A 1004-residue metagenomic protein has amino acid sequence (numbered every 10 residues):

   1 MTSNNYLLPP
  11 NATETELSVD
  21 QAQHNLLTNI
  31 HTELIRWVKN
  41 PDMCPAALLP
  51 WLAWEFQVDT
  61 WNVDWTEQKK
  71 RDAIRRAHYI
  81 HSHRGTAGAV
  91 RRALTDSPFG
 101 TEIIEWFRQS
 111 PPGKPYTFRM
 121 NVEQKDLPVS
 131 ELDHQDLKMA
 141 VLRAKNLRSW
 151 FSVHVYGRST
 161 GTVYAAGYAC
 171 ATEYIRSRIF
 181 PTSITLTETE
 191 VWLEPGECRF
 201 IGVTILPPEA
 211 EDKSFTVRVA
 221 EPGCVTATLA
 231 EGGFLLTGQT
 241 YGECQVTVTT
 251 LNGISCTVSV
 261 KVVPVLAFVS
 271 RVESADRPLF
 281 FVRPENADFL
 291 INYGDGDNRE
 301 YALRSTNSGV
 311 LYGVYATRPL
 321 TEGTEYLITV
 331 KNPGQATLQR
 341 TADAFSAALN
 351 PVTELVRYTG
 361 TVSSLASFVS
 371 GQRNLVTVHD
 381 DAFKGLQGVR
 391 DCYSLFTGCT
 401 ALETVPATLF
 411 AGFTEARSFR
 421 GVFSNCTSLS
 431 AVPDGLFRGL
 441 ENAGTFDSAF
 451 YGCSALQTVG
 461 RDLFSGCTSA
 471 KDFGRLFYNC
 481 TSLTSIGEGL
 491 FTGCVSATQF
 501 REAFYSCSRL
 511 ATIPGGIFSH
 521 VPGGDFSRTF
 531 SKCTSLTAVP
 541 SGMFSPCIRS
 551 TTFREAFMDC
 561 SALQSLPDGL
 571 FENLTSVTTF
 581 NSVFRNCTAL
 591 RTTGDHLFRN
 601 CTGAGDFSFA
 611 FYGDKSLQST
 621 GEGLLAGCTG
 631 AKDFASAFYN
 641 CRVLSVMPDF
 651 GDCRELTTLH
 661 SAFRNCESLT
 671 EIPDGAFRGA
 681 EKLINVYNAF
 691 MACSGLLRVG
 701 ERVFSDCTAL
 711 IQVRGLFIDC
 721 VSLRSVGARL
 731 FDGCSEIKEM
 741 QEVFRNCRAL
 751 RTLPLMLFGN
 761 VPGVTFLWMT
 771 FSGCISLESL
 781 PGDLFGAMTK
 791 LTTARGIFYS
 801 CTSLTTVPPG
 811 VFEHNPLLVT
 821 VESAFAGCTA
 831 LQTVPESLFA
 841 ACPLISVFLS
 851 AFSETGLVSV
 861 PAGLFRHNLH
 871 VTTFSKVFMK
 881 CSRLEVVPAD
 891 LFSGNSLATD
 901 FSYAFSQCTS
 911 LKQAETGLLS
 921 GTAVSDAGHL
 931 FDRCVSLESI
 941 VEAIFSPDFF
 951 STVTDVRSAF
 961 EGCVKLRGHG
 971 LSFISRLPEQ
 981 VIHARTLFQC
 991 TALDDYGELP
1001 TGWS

Functional and structural regions predicted by a protein language model:
M1-I184: Compositionally biased, low-complexity/repeat regions
I179-P264: Extracytoplasmic soluble-region selector
I179-R199, K261-P284, Q335-T361: Extracellular ectodomain segments of secreted/surface proteins
L186-E190, E221, D381, G594 (+1 more regions): Surface-exposed, proline-enriched loop/turn segments that connect beta strands in immunoglobulin-like
P208-D212, R283-D288: Short proline/glycine-enriched turn/loop motifs at strand-loop junctions of beta-rich domains
G232-F234, R299, G309-Y315: Short strand-edge motifs at loop-to-beta-strand transitions and within beta-strands of extracellular beta-rich domains
T306-R390: LRR N-terminal entry segment and analogous cap-like coil->beta motifs
T341-A348, S364-N374, F383, V389-T400 (+44 more regions): Core hydrophobic positions of leucine-rich repeats
